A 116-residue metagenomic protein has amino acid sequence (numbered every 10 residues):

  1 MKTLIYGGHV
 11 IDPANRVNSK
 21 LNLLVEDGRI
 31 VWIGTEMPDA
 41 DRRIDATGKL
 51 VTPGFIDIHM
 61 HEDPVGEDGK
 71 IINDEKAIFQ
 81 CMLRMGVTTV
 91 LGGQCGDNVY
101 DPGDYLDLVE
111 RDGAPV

Functional and structural regions predicted by a protein language model:
M1-L4, H9-G54: Histidine-rich, glycine-flanked metal-binding segment
E26, E36, D41, E62 (+2 more regions): Glutamate identity and glutamate-enriched acidic tracts
T52, V65-E67: N-terminal catalytic scaffold of extracellular/periplasmic and nuclease hydrolases that process anionic headgroups
G54-E62: Metallo-beta-lactamase
M60, D68-V116: Divalent-metal coordination cores built from histidine and acidic residues
